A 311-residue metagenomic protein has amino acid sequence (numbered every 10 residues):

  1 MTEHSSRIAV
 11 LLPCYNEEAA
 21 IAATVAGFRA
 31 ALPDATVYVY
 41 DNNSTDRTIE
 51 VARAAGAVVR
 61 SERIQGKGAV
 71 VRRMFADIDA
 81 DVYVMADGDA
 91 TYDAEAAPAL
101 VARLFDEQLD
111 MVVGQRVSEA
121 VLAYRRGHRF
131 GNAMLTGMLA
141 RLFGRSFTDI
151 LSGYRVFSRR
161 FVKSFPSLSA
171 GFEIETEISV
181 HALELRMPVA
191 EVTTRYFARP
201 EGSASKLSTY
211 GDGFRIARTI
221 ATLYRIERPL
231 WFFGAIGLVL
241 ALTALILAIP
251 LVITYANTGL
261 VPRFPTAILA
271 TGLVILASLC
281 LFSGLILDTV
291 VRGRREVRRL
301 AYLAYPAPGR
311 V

Functional and structural regions predicted by a protein language model:
M1-H4, S169, I174-V311: Hydrophobic helical membrane-anchoring modules
R7-A9, T36, E177: Cell-envelope/extracellular polymer assembly enzymes that use nucleotide-activated donors
L11-L12, T24-V25, D34-N43, R60: Short beta-strand/loop segment that forms part of the nucleotide-sugar
E17-A20, S44, K67, D93: Donor nucleotide-sugar binding loop of glycosyltransferases
E17-A30: Short, well-formed alpha-helical segments that are part of the catalytic scaffolds of diverse glycosyltransferases
D41-I49, A90: A conserved acidic beta->alpha catalytic loop
E62-D77, V82, A94-F172, T176 (+2 more regions): Acceptor/aglycone-binding surface of glycosyltransferases and processive sugar-polymer synthases
